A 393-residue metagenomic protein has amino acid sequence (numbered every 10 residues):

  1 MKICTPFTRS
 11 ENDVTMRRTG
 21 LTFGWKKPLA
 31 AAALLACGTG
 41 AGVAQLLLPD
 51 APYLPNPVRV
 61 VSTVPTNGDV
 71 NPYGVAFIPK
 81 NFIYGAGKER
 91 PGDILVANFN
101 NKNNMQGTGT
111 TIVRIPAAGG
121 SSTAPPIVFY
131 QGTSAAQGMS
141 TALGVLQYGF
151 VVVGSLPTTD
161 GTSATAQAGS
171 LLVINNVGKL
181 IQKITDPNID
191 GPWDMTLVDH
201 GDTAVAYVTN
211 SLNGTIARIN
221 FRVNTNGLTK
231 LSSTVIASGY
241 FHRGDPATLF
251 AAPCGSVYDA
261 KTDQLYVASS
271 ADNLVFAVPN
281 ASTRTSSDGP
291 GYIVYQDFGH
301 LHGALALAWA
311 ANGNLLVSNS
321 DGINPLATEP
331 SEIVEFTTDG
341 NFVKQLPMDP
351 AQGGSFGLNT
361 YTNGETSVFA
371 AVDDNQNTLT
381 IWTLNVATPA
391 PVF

Functional and structural regions predicted by a protein language model:
I3-A30: Bacterial N-terminal signal peptides that target proteins for export
G40-A44: Sec/Tat signal peptide C-region and signal peptidase I cleavage site
L47-G68, A118-S140, Y148, L172-G191 (+3 more regions): Surface-exposed loop and turn segments in beta-propeller and other repeat-based domains that flank or scaffold
V64-P91, G107, G132-V151, L156-T158 (+6 more regions): Beta-rich, blade/repeat-based domains predominating in secreted/periplasmic proteins but also intracellular
F99-N101, S155-T158, A166, H200 (+10 more regions): Short loop/turn segments immediately following the C-termini of beta-strands
T110-V113, G169-L172, G214-A217, N273-A277 (+2 more regions): A short loop-to-beta-strand structural motif that recurs across blades of beta-propeller domains
I115-S121, I219-T229, V278-S287, T338-G340 (+1 more regions): Short loop/turn segments immediately following beta-strands, especially the blade-tip and inter-blade linker loops
G353-F393: Blade-level signature of beta-propeller repeat domains, shared across WD40, Kelch, NHL, RCC1 and BNR/Asp-box propellers
